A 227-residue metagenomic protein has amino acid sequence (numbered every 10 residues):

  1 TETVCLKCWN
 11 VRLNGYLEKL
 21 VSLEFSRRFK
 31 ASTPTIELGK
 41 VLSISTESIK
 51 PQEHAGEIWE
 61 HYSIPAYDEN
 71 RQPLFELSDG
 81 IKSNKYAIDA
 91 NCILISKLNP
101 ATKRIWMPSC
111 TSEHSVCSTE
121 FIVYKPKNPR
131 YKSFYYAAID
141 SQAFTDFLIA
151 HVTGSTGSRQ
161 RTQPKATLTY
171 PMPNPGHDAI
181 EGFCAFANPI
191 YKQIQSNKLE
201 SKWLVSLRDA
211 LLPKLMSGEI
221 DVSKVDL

Functional and structural regions predicted by a protein language model:
T1-P51, H177-G182, N188-V222: Non-catalytic DNA-recognition/assembly elements of restriction-modification systems
V21-S22, T35, A55, K132 (+4 more regions): Alpha-helix initiation and N-capping motif
G39-S96, C110, C117: Sequence-specific dsDNA recognition surfaces
K85-Y86, A90, L94-T145, A150-S158 (+1 more regions): A short beta-sheet element
P173-N174: A short, hydrophobic, proline-anchored segment that marks a local hinge/packing element in signaling and regulatory
